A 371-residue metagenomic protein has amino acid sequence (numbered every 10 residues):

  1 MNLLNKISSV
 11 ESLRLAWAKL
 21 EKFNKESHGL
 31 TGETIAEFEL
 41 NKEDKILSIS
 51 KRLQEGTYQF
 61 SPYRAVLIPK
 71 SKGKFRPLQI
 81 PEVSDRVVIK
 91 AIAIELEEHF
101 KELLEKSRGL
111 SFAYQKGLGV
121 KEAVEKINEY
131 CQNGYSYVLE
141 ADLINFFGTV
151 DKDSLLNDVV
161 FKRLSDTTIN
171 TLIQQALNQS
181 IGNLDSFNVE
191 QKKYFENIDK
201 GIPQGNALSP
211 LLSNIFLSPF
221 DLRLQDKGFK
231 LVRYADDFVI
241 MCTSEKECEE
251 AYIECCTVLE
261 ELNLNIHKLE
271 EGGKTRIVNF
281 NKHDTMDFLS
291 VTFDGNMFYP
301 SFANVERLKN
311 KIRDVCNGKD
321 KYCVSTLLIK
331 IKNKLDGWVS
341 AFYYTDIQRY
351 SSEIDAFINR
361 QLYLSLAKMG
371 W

Functional and structural regions predicted by a protein language model:
M1-L47: Non-catalytic, polymerase-adjacent accessory regions of viral genome-replication enzymes
N2-I7, E95-D151, E196: Active-site-proximal segment of RNA-dependent polymerases
S12-A18, R52-G73, V87, I94 (+2 more regions): Reverse-transcriptase-like RNA-dependent polymerase core
F75-E105, N197-D226: Conserved pre-motif C helix in the palm subdomain of viral-like polymerases
E129-A235, V239-L262, K268-G272, I277-F280 (+1 more regions): Conserved polymerase palm-domain catalytic core
Q174, N178, L262-D336: A conserved non-catalytic segment of reverse transcriptases and RNA-directed RNA polymerases corresponding to the late
Y343-W371: C-terminal, non-catalytic extensions of nucleic-acid polymerases
